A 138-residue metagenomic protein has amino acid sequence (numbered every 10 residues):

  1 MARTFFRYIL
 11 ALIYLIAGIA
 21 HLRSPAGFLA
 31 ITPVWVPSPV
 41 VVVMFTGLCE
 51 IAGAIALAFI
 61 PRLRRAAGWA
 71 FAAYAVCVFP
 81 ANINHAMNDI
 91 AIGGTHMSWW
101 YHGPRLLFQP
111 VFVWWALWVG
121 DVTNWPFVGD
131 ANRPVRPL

Functional and structural regions predicted by a protein language model:
M1-L138: Membrane-interface extramembranous regions
